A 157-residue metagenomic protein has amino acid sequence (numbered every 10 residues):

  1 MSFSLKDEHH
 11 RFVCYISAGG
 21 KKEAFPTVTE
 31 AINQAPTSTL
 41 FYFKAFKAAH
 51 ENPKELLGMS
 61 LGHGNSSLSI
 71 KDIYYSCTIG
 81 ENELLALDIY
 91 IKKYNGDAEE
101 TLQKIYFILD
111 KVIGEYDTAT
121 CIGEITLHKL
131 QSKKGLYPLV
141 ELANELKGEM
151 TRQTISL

Functional and structural regions predicted by a protein language model:
S2-P53: Aromatic- and glycine-enriched beta-alpha-beta binding-site module
E8, G58-L61, L142-A143: Long, disordered, Ser/Thr/Pro-rich
H9-H10, H50, H63, Y116 (+1 more regions): Histidine (H) residue identity feature
T29-A31, L56-M59, E100-Q103: Surface-exposed beta-strand edges and their flanking turn/coil or helix-capping segments
Q34-T37, G62-N65, F107-L109: Short, low-complexity, polar/charged sequence segments that are solvent-exposed and flexible
L40-N95: Aromatic/basic-lined ligand-recognition segments that form π-stacking hydrophobic pockets flanked by Lys/Arg to engage
T78-S156: Long, hydrophobic alpha/beta structural blocks
